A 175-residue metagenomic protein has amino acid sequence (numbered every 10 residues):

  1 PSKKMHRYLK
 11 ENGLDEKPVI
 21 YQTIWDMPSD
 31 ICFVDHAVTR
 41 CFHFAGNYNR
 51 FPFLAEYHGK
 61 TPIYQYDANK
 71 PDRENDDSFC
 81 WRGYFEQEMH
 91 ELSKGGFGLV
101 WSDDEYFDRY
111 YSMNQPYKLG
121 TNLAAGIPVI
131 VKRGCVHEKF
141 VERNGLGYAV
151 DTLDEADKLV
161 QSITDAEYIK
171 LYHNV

Functional and structural regions predicted by a protein language model:
P1-G13: Extended catalytic core of nucleotide-activated donor transferases of GT-like folds
K4-H6, N49-R50, V136-H137, E155: Alpha-helix capping/helix-boundary segments
Y8-E11, V19-E91: Conserved catalytic-core segment of nucleotide-activated headgroup transferases in glycan assembly
S78, G83-A124, V131-K139: Nucleotide-sugar-dependent
Y117, E138-D151: Acidic, glycine-centered active-site loop in nucleotide-sugar glycosyltransferases
Y148-I169: C-terminal "capping" alpha-helix adjacent to the active site of nucleotide-linked donor transferases in cell-envelope
I169-V175: A short, well-ordered alpha-helix in the C-terminal region of glycosyltransferases
